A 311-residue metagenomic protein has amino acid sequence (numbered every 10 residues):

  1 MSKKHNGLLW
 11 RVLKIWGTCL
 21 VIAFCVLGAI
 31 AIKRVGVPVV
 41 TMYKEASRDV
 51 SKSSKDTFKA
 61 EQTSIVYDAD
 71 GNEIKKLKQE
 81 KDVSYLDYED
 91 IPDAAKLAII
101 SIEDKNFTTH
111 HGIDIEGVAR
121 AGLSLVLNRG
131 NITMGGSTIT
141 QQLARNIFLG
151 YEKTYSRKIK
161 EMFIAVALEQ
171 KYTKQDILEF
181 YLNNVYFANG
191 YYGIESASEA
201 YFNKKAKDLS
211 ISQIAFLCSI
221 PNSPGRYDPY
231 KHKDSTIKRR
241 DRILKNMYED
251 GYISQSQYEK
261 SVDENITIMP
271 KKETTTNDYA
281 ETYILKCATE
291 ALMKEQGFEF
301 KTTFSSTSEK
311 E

Functional and structural regions predicted by a protein language model:
M1-E311: Juxtamembrane regions of bacterial inner-membrane/periplasmic proteins, predominantly the peptidoglycan biogenesis
